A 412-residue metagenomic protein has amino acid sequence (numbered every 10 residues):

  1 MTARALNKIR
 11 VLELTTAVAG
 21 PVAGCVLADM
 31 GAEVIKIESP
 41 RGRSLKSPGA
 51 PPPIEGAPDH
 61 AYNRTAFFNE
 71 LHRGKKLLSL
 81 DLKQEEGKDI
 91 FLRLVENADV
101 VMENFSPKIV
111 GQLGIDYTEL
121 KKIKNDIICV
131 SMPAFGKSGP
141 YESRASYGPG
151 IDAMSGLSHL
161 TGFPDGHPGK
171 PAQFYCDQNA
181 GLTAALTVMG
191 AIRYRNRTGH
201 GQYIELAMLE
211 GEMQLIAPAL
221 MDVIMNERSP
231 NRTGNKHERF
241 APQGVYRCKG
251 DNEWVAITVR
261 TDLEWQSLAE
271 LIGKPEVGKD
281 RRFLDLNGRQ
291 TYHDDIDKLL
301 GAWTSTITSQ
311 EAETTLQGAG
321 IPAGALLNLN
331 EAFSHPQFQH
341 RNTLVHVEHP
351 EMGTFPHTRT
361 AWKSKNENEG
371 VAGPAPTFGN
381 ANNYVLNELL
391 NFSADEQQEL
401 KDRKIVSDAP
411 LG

Functional and structural regions predicted by a protein language model:
M1-R10, N231, R247-K249, E331-G412: Terminal low-complexity tails and localization/encapsulation signals of metabolic enzymes
M1-R197, T377, N383-G412: N-terminal helix-loop segment corresponding to the beta1-alpha1 unit of nucleotide/adenylate-binding folds
V34, Q317-E331, F392-Q397: Short, well-structured beta-strand/strand-turn elements
R41, F135-G136, M208-M213, G250-N252 (+2 more regions): Glycine-rich beta-alpha junction loops
D59-H60, F68, T233-E238, V245 (+3 more regions): Short Gly/Pro-enriched turn/cap motifs at secondary-structure boundaries
K137, D165-Q173, N196-E212, N231-E238 (+1 more regions): Conserved Rossmann-fold dehydrogenase catalytic segment
G181-G201, Q214, P218-N226, A269-K274: Oxidoreductase and adenylate-handling cofactor-binding alpha/beta cores
P242-A319, A323: Aromatic-enriched alpha-helical interface/lid elements that frame and gate functional surfaces
